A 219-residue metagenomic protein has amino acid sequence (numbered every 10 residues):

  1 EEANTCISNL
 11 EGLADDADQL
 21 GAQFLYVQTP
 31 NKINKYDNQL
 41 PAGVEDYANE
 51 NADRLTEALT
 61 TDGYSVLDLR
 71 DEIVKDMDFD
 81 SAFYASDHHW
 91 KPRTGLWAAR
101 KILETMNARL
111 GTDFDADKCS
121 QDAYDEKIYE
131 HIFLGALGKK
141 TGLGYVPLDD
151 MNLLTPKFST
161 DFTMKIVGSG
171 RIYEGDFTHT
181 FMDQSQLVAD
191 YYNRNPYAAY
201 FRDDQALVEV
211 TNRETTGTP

Functional and structural regions predicted by a protein language model:
E1-P219: Extracellular glycan-modifying ectodomains
